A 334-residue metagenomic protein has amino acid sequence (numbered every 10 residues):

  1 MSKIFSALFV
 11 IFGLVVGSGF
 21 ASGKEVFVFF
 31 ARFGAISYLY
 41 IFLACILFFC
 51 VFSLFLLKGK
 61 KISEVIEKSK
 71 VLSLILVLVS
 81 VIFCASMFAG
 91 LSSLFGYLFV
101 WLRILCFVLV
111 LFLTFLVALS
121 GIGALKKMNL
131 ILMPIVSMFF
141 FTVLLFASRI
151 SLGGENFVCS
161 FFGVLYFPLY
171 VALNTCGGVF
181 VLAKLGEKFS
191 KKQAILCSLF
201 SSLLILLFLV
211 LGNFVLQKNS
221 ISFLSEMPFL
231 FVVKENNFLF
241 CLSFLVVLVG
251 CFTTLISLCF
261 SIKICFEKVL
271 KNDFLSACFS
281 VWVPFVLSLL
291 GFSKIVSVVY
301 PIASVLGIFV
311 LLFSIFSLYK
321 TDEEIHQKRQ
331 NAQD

Functional and structural regions predicted by a protein language model:
S2-A21, Y40, L76-S80, C84 (+2 more regions): Hydrophobic, membrane-embedded alpha-helices of multi-pass small-molecule transporters
S2-F5, F29-L54, I195-L207, P301-V310: Extracellular loop-to-transmembrane helix junctions
S6-F12, L39-F49, K70-V81, Y97-G121 (+5 more regions): Transmembrane alpha-helical segments of multi-pass small-molecule transport proteins
I11, I41-V65, V215-N219, L245: Juxtamembrane transmembrane-helix boundary signature
S18, C84, F88, S92 (+6 more regions): Hydrophobic alpha-helical segments and their helix-loop junctions in multi-pass secondary transporters
L54-F99, S243-V269, G291-I308: Hydrophobic transmembrane alpha-helices that form the core helical bundles of multi-pass secondary transporters
L56-K61, M87-L98, L111-L132, K188 (+1 more regions): Membrane-water interface regions at transmembrane-helix termini and the short interhelical loops of multi-pass membrane
L216-N237: Membrane-interface interhelical connector segments
